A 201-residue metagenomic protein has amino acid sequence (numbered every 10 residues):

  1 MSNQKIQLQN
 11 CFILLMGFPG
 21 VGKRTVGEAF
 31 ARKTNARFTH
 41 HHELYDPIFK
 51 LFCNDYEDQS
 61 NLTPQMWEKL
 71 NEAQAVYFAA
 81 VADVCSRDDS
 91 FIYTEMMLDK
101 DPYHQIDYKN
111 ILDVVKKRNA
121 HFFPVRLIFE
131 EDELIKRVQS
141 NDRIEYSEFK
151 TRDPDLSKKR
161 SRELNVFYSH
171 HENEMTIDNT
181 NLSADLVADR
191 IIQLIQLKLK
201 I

Functional and structural regions predicted by a protein language model:
L15: Hydrophobic anchor at the beta1->P-loop junction of P-loop NTPases
F18: P-loop (Walker A) phosphate-binding loop of NTP-binding proteins
V21: ATP-binding Walker
R24: Walker A/P-loop
E28-Y77: Conserved substrate/cofactor phosphate-moiety recognition/catalytic segment in nucleotide-dependent phosphotransferases
E68-F123: Glycine-rich phosphate-binding loop used to anchor ATP phosphates in small-molecule kinases, encompassing both
K116-V138, I177: Conserved phosphate-donor/acceptor-positioning beta-strand/loop module used by diverse small-molecule
K136, S140-R190: Small-molecule kinase domains that catalyze NTP-dependent phosphoryl transfer to phosphate-bearing small molecules
